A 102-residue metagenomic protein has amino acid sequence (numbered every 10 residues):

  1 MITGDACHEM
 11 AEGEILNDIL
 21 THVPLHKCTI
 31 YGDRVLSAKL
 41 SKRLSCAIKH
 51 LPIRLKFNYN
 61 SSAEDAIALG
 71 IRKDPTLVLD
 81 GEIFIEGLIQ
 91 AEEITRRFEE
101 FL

Functional and structural regions predicted by a protein language model:
M1-C7: Helix-enriched interaction subdomains in cytosolic or periplasmic regions, typified by TIR/SEFIR signaling/NADase cores
E9-H50: Local sequence-structure signature of Cys/Sec-based thiol-disulfide redox active-site neighborhoods
G32, N58, E86: Small/polar loops that bind or transfer phosphate-bearing groups
K39-R43, R72, I89: Generic recognition of short, well-ordered alpha-helical segments
S41-L44, R54, E93, F98: Non-catalytic interaction surface on structured domains
I53-D65: Thiol-based oxidoreductase modules, predominantly thioredoxin-like and allied folds used for disulfide exchange
G70-L77: Structural micro-motif
D80-L102: Non-catalytic, surface beta->alpha helical segment in thiol-disulfide oxidoreductase systems
